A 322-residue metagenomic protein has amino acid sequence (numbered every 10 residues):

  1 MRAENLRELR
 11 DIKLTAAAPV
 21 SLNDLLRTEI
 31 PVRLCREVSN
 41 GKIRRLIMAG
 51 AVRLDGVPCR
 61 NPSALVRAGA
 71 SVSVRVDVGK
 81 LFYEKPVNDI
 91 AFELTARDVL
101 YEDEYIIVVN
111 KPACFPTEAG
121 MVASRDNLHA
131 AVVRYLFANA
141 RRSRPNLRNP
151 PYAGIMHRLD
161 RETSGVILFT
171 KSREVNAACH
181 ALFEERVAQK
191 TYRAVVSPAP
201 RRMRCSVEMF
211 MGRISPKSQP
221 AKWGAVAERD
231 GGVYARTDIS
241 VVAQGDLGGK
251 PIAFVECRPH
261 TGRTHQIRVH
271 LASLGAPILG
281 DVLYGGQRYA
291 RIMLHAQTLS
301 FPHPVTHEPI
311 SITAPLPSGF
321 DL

Functional and structural regions predicted by a protein language model:
M1-L322: RNA pseudouridine synthases
